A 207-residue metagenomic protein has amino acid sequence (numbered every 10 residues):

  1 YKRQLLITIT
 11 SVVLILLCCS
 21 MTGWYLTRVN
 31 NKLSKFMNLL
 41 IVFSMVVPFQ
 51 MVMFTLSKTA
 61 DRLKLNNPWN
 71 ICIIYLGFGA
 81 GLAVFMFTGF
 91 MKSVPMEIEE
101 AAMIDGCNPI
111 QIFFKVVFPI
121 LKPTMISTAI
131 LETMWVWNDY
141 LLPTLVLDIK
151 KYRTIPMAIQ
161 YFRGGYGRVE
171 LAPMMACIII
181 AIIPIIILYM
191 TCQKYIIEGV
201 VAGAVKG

Functional and structural regions predicted by a protein language model:
K2-G207: A structural signal for multi-pass alpha-helical bundles of membrane permease subunits that mediate small-molecule
